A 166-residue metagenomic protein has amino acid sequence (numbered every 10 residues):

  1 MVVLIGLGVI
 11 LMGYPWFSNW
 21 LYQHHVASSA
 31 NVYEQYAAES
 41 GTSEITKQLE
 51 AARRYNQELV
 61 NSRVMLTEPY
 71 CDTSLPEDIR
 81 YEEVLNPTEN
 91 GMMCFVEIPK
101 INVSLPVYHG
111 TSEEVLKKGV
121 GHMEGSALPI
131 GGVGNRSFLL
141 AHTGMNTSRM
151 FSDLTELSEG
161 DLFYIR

Functional and structural regions predicted by a protein language model:
L4-R166: Solvent-exposed, non-transmembrane regions of membrane-associated and secreted proteins
